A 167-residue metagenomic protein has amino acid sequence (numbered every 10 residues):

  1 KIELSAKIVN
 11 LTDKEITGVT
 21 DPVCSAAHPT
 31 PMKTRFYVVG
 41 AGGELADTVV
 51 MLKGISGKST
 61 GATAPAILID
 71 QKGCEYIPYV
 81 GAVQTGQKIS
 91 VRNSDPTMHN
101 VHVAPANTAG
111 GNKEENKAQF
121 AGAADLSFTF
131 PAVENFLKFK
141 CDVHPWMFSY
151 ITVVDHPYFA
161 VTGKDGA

Functional and structural regions predicted by a protein language model:
I2-A167: Extracytoplasmic copper-binding redox domains, predominantly the cupredoxin/blue-copper superfamily
